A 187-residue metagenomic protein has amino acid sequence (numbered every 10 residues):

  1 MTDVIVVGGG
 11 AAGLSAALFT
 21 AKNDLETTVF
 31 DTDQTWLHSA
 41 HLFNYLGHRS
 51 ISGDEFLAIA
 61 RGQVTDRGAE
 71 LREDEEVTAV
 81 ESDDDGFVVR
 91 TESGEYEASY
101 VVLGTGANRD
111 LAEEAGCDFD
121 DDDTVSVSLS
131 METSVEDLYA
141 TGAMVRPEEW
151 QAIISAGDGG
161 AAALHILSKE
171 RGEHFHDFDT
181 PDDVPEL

Functional and structural regions predicted by a protein language model:
T2-A58: Beta1-alpha1 glycine-rich phosphate/pyrophosphate-binding loop at the start of Rossmann-like nucleotide-binding domains
I5-V7, E95-A107: Short hydrophobic core segments
E26, E70, D118: Residue-level detector of anion-binding/catalytic polar loops
T65-T78: A conserved beta-strand/loop element that lines the FAD pocket in flavoprotein oxidoreductases
L71-E73, L103, A140: A structural signal for the hydrophobic beta-strands that form the central parallel beta-sheet of Rossmann-like
A79-E95: Conserved beta-strand-loop-beta-strand element in the redox core of flavoprotein oxidoreductases
N108-E148: FAD-site-proximal beta/loop scaffold in flavoenzymes
T141-L187: A conserved FAD-binding loop/helix module that cradles the flavin
